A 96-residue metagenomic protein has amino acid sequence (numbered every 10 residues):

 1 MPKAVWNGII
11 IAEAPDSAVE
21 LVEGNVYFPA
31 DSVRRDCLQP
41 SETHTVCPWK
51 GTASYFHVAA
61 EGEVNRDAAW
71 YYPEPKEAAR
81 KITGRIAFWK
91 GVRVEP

Functional and structural regions predicted by a protein language model:
M1-P96: Terminal leader/tail segments of proteins
